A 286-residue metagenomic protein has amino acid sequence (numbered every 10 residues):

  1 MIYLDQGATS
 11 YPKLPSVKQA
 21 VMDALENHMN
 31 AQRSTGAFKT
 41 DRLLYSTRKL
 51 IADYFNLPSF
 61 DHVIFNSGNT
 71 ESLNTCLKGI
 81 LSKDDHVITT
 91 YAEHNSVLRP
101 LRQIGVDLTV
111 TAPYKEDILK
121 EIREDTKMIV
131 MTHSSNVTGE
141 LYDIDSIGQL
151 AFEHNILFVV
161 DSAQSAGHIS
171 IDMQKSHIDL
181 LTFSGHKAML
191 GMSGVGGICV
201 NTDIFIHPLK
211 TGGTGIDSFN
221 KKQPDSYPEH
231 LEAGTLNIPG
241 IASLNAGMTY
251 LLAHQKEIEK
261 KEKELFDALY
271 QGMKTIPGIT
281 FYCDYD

Functional and structural regions predicted by a protein language model:
M1-D286: Pyridoxal 5′-phosphate
